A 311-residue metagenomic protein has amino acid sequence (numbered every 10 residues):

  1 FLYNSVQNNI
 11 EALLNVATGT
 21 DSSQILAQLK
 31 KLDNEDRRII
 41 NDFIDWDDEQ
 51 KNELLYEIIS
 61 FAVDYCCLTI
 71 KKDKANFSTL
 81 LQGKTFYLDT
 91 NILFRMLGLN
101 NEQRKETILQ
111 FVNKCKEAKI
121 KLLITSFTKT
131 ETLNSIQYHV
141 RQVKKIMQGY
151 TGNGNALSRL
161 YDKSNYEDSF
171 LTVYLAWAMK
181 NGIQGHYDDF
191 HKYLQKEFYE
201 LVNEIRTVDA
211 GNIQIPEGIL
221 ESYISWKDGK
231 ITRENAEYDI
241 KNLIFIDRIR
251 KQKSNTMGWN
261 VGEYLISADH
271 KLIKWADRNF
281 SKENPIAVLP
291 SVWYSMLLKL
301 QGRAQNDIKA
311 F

Functional and structural regions predicted by a protein language model:
F1-E263, K271-F311: Active-site-proximal, substrate-binding regions of enzyme catalytic domains and RNA-binding/basic surfaces
A268: Metal-dependent nucleotide-binding catalytic modules
